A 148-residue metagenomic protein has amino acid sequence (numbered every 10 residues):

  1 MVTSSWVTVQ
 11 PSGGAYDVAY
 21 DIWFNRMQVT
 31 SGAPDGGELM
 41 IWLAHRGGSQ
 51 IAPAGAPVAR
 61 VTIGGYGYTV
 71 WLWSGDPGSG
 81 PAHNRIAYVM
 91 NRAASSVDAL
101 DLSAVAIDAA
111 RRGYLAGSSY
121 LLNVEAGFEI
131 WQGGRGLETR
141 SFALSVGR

Functional and structural regions predicted by a protein language model:
M1-V58: Extracellular-facing segments of soluble proteins and assemblies that are Gly/Ser/Thr-biased and enriched in aromatics
S49, P77-S79: A short local loop/turn or secondary-structure capping micro-motif enriched for an aromatic residue
G65: Conserved, mostly hydrophobic/aromatic
S74-D76, R85: A mid-sequence, solvent-exposed acidic-amphipathic segment
H83-I86, M90-R148: Long, compositionally biased interface segments
